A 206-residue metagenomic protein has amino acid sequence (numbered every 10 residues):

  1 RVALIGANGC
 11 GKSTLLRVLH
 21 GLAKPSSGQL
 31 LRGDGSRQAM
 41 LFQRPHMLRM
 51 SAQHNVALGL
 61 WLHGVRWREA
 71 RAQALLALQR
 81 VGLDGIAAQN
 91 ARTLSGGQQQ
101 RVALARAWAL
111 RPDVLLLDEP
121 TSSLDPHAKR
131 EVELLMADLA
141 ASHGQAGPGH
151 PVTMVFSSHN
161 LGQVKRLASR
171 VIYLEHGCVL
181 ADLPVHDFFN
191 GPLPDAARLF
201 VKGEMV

Functional and structural regions predicted by a protein language model:
H20: Helix-to-loop junction immediately C-terminal to a conserved catalytic motif
R68-I86: Conserved ABC ATPase "signature" region
N90-L94, Q98: Conserved ABC ATPase signature
L115-D118: Catalytic Walker B motif of ABC-type/P-loop ATPase nucleotide-binding domains
S158-H159: H-loop/switch region of ABC-family ATPase nucleotide-binding domains
V164-R166: A short, surface-exposed alpha-helical micro-motif characterized by mixed small hydrophobic and charged/polar residues
